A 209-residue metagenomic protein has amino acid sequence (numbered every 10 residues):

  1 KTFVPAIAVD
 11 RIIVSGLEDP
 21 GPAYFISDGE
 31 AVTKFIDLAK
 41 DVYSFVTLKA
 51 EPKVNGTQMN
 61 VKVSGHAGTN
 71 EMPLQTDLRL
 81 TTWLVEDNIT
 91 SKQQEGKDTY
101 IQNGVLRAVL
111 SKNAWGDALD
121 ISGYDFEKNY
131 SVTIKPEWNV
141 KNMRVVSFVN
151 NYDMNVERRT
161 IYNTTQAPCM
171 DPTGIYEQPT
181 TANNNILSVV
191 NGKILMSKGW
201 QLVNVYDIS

Functional and structural regions predicted by a protein language model:
K1-T173: Short, conserved sequence motifs used for protein processing/export or organelle targeting and for catalysis
Y176-S209: C-terminal outer-membrane/trafficking sorting elements
